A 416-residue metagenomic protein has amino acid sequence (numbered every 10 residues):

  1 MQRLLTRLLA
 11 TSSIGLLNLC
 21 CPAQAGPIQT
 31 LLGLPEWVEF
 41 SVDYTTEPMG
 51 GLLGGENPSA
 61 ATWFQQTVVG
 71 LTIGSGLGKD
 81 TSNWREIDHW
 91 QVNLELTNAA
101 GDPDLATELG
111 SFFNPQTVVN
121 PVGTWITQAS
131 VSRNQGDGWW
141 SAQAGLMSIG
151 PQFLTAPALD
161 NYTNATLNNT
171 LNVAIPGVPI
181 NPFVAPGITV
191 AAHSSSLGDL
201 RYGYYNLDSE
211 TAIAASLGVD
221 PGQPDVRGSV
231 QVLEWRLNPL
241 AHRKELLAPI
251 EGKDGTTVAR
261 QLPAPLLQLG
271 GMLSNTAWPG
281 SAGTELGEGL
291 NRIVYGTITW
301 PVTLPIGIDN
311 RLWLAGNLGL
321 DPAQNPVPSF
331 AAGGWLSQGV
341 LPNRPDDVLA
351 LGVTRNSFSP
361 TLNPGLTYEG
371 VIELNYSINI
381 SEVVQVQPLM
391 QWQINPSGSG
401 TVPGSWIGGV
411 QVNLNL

Functional and structural regions predicted by a protein language model:
Q24-F40, I73-V92, G136-W139, S196-L197 (+4 more regions): Short loop/turn motifs that connect adjacent beta-strands in outer-membrane beta-barrel proteins
E36, P48-G50, A61-T67, G123-T127 (+6 more regions): Residues that define the transmembrane beta-barrel architecture of outer-membrane proteins
F40-Y44, V92-L94, A142-A144, V190 (+7 more regions): Membrane-embedded beta-strand positions of outer-membrane beta-barrel proteins
V42, V69-S75, A129-R133, I188-A192 (+5 more regions): Residues on the lipid-exposed face of transmembrane beta-strands in outer-membrane beta-barrel proteins
D43-M49, E95-A99, M147-I149, Y205-L207 (+6 more regions): Outer-membrane beta-barrel pore domains and translocons
Q66-S209, Q324-S359: Outer membrane beta-barrel
N238-P360, L374: Detector for outer-membrane/organellar transmembrane beta-barrel domains, recognizing the amphipathic beta-strand
V384, P403-L416: Outer-membrane beta-barrel "beta-signal"
